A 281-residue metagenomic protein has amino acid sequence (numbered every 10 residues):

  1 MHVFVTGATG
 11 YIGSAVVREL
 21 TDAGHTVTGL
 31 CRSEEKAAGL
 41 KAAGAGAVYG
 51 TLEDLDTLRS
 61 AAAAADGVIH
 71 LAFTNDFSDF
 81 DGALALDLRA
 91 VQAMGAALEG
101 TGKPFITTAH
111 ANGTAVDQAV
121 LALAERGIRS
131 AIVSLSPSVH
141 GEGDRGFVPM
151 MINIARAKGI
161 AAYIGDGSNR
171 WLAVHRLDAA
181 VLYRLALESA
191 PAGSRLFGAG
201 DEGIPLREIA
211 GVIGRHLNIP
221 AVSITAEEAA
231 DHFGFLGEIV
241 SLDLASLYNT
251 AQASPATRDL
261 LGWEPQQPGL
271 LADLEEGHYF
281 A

Functional and structural regions predicted by a protein language model:
V3-H25: N-terminal Rossmann NAD(P)H-binding glycine-rich loop of SDR-like oxidoreductase domains
A15, E19, A97, V212 (+1 more regions): Rossmann-fold NAD(P)-dependent oxidoreductase module
T26-T28, T74-Q118, A131: Conserved Rossmann-fold NAD(P)-dependent oxidoreductase catalytic core, especially the SDR/UDP-sugar
G29-R89: NAD(P)H-binding glycine-rich loop region in Rossmannoid oxidoreductase-like domains and their noncatalytic homologs
T101-I106, H110-I204: Oxidoreductase cofactor-interface core, primarily capturing Rossmann-like NAD(P)-dependent enzymes
L182-S241: Mid/C-terminal beta-alpha module of Rossmann-like enzyme folds, strongest in SDR-family dehydrogenases/epimerases
R207, F233-E264: Conserved C-terminal active-site "lid" loop/helix of NAD(P)H-dependent oxidoreductases that clamps the redox cofactor
Q267-A281: Amphipathic terminal alpha-helices
